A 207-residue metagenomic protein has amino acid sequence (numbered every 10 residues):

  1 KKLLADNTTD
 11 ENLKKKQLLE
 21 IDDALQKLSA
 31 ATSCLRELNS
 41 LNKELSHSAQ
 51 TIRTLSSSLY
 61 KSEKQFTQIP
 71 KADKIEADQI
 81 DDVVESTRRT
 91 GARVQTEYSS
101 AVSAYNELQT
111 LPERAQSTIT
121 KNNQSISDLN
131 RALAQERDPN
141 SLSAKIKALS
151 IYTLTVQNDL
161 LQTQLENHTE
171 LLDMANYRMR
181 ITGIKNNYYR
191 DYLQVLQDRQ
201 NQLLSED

Functional and structural regions predicted by a protein language model:
K1-D207: Flexible, low-complexity extramembrane segments of multi-pass membrane transporters/channels
